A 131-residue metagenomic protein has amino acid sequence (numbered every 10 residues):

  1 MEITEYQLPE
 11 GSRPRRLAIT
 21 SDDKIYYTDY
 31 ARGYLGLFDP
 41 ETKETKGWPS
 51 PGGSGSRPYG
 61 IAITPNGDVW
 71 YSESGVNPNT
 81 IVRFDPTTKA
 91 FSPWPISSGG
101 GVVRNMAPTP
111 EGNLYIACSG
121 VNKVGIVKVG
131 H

Functional and structural regions predicted by a protein language model:
M1, D39-K43, D85-K89, K128-H131: Short loop/turn segments that connect beta-strands within beta-propeller blades
E2-Q7, E44-S50, A90-I96: A short beta-strand motif characteristic of beta-propeller blades
P9-K24, G53-S72, G99-E111: Beta-rich, blade/repeat-based domains predominating in secreted/periplasmic proteins but also intracellular
R13, A31, E41, S54 (+4 more regions): A generic "binding-loop/recognition-motif" signal
I25-A31, V69-V76, I116-G120: Conserved beta-strand positions in repeat-built beta-propeller and related beta-rich domains
G33-L37, N79-V82, K123-G125: A short loop-to-beta-strand structural motif that recurs across blades of beta-propeller domains
G101-H131: Blade-level signature of beta-propeller repeat domains, shared across WD40, Kelch, NHL, RCC1 and BNR/Asp-box propellers
